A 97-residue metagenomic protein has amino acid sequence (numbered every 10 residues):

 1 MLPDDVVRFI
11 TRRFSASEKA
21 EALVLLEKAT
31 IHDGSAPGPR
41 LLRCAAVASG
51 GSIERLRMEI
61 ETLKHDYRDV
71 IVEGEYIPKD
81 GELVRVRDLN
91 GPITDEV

Functional and structural regions predicted by a protein language model:
M1-E27: Short terminal alpha-helical segments
M1-L2, F14, A36, G51 (+3 more regions): Short coil/turn linker and secondary-structure boundary residues
S15, T30, E61-K64: Residues that cap or delimit alpha-helices
K19-A22, S52, R85: Terminal low-complexity, poorly structured segments
V24, T30, R40-L42: Intrinsically disordered, low-complexity, repeat-rich regions that form long N- or C-terminal tails or large
S35-V72: Acidic, low-complexity, intrinsically disordered interaction modules
T62-V97: Amphipathic alpha-helical binding modules
